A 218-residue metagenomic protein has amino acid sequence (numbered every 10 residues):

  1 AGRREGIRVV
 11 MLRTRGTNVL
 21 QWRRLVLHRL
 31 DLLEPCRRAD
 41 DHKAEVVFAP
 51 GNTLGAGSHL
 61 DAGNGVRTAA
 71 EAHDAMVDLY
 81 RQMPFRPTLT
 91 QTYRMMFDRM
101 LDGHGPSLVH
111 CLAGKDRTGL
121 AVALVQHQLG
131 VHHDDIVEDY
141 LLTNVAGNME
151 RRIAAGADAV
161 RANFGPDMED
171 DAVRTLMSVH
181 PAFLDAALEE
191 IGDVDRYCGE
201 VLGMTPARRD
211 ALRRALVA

Functional and structural regions predicted by a protein language model:
A1-L108, L120-A218: Cys-dependent protein tyrosine phosphatase-like superfamily
A113, R117-T118: Ser/Thr-glycine-rich phosphate-binding loops at phosphate-binding pockets of nucleotides, nucleotide cofactors
